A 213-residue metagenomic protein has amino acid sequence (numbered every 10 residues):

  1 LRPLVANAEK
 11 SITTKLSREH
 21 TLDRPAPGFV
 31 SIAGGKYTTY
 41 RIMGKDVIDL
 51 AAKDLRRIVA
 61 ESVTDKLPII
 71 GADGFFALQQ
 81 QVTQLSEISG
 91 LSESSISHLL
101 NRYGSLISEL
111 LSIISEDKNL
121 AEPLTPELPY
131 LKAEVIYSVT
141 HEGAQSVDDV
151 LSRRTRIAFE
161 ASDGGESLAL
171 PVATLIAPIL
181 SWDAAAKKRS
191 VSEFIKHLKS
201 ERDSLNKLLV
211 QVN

Functional and structural regions predicted by a protein language model:
L1-N213: C-terminal accessory subdomains/tails of enzymes that are appended
